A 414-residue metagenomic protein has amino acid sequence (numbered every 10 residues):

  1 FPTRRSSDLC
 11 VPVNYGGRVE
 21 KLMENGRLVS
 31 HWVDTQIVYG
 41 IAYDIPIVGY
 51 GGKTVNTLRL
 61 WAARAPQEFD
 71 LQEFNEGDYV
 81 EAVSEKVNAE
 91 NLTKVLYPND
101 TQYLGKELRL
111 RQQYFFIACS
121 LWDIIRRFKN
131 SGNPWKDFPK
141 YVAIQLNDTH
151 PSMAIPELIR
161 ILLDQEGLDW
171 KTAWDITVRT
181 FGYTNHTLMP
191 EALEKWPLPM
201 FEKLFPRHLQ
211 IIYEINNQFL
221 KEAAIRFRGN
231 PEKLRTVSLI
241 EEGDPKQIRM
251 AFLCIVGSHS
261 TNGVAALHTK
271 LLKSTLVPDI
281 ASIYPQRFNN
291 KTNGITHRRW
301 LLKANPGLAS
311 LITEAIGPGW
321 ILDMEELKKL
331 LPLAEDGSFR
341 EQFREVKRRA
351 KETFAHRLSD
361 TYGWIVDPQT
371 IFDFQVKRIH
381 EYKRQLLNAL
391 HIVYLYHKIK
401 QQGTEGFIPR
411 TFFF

Functional and structural regions predicted by a protein language model:
P2-S6: Short, small-residue-biased leader/transition segments that mark boundaries at the very start of proteins
C10, V33-T35, W196, M200-N262 (+2 more regions): Polar, glycine-rich mid-to-C-terminal structural blocks that act as macromolecule-binding/assembly scaffolds
G16-E85, S258, V264-N289, R298 (+2 more regions): Catalytic nucleotidyl-transfer cores of nucleotide-processing enzymes
G52-A143, G294-L331, E335, V346-R349: Function-dense linear segments that define catalytic or interfacial modules in macromolecule-processing proteins
L96-R111, W135-N147, I155-D164, E191-E194 (+6 more regions): Glycine- and acidic
A118-I125, P156-E166: Alpha-helical support elements that line or immediately flank enzyme active sites and cofactor-binding pockets
I159-L220, L302-K303, G307-P332, R410-F414: Extended, well-ordered alpha-helical scaffold/bundle regions in very large, multi-domain proteins
F181, L188-E191, E352-F414: Long, K/E/R/D-enriched contiguous segments that form extended
